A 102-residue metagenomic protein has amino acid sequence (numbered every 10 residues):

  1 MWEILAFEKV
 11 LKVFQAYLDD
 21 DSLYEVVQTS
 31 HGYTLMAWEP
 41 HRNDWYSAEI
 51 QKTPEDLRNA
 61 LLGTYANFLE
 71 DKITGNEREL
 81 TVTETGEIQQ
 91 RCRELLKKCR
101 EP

Functional and structural regions predicted by a protein language model:
M1-L23, L61-T83, C92-P102: Negatively charged, low-complexity tracts enriched in Asp/Glu with abundant Ser/Thr
M1-L5, R42-N59: A short, exposed loop/beta-hairpin motif centered on an aromatic-Gly-Thr core
I4-F7, F14, Q28, L35-M36 (+1 more regions): Alpha-helical interaction segments
S22-Y46, G63-T64: Short aromatic-glycine-(Arg/Gly/Cys) micro-motifs in beta-strand/loop hairpins
A37-P40, I50, E77-T81: Solvent-exposed, well-ordered amphipathic alpha-helical segments that flank/support binding or catalytic loops
P40-H41, D56, F68, I73: Intrinsic disorder/low-complexity signature
R42-N43, G75, G86: Detector for glycine-centered tight turns/loop "hinges" at secondary-structure junctions
T53, N67, G86-I88: Coiled-coil-like amphipathic alpha-helices with heptad-repeat character
